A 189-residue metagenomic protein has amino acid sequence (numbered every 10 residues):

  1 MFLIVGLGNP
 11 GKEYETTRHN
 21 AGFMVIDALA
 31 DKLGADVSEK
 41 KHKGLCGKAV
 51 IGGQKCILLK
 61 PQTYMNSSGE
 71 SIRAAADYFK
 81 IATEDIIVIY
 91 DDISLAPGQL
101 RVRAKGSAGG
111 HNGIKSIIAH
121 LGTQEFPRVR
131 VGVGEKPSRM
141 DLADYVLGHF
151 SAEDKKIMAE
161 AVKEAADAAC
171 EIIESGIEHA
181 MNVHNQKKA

Functional and structural regions predicted by a protein language model:
F2-A104, K115-V129, K136-D141, G148 (+1 more regions): Nucleotide and nucleotide-moiety/phosphate-recognizing core
S107: Short glycine/threonine-rich catalytic loop with a Thr-x-Gly-x-Asp
G110-G113: Hydrophobic alpha-helical segments within soluble ligand-binding/sensing domains
